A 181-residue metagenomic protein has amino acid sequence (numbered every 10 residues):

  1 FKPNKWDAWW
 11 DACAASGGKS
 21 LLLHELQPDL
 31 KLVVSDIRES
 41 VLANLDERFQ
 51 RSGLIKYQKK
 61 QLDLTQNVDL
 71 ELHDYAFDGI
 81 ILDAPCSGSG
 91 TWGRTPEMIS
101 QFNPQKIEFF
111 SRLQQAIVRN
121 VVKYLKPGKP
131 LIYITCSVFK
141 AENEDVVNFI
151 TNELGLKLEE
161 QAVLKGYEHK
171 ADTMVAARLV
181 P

Functional and structural regions predicted by a protein language model:
F1-P181: S-adenosylmethionine
